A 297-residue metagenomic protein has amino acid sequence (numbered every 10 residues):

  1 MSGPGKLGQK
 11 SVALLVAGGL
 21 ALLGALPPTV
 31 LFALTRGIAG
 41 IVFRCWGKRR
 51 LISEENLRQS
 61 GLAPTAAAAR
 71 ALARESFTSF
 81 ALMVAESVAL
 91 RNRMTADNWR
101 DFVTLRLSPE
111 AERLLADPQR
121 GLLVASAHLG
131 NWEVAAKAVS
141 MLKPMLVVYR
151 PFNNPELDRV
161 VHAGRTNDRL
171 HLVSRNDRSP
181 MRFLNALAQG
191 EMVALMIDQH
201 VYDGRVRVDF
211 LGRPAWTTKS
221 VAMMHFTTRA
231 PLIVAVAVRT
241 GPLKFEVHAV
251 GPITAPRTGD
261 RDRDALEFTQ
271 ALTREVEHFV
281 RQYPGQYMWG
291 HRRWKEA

Functional and structural regions predicted by a protein language model:
M1-S126, D158-V160, N167-R169: Membrane-anchoring hydrophobic helices of lipid-metabolizing enzymes
G3-L7, S11, R36, R58 (+5 more regions): Non-catalytic C-terminal accessory region of glycerolipid acyltransferases and related lyso-lipid remodeling enzymes
G18, I52, V134, V160 (+2 more regions): Short Gly/charged-rich anion-binding patches and loops
W46, H128, N154, P214 (+1 more regions): Charged, low-complexity surface patches
K48, L90, L105-L107, N131-A136 (+4 more regions): Generic structural "secondary-structure junction" signal
L51, P151-P155, A215-T218: Active-site metal-coordination segments of metallo-dependent hydrolases
Q119-D177, H200-V206, F210, R239: Catalytic core of membrane glycerolipid acyltransferases/transacylases, capturing the structured, soluble-facing
